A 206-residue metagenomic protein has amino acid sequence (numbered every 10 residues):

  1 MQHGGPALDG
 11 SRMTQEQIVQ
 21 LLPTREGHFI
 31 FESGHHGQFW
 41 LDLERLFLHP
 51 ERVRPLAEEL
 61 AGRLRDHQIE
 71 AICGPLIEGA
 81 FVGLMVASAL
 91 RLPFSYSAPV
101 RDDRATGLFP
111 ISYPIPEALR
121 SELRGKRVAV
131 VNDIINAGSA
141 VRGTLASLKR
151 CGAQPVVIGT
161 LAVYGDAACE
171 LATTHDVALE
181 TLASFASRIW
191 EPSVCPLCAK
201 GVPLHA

Functional and structural regions predicted by a protein language model:
Q2-L21, L145-A206: PRPP-dependent phosphoribosyltransferase catalytic core
Q2-Q68, A206: Active-site-facing substrate-recognition patch
L64, E78, Y96-S97: Glycine/small-residue-rich loop that forms an oxyanion/phosphate-binding "nest" at active or ligand-binding sites
L64, V86-A87, L148, A172: A generic structural signal for well-ordered alpha-helical segments
I69-L76, G159: Short glycine-rich phosphate-binding loop at a beta-alpha junction
E70, K126, V156: Conserved acidic residues
G79-G83, G165-A168: Short, well-ordered alpha-helical microsegments
G83-A129, N136-R142, L197: Short, glycine/charge-rich flexible loops or terminal/linker lids adjacent to PRPP-binding catalytic cores
